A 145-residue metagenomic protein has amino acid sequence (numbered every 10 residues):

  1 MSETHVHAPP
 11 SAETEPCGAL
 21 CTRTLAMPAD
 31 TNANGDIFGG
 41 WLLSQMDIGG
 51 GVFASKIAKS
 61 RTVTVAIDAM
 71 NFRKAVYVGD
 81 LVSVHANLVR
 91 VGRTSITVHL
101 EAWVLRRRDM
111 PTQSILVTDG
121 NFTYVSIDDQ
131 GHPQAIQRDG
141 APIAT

Functional and structural regions predicted by a protein language model:
E3-A12, P16-T22, Y77-L81, V89-T145: HotDog/MaoC-like acyl-thioester-processing domains
A29-S44: A conserved, well-ordered hydrophobic junction motif at loop->secondary-structure transitions
A33-D36, S55, K74-A75, P111-Q113: Short histidine-centered beta-strand/loop micro-motifs that create catalytic or ligand/metal-coordination sites
G40-S60: Active-site helix/loop of acyl-thioester processing domains in fatty-acid/polyketide metabolism, spanning hotdog-fold
K59-A75: Small beta-barrel nucleic-acid-binding modules, principally OB-folds
